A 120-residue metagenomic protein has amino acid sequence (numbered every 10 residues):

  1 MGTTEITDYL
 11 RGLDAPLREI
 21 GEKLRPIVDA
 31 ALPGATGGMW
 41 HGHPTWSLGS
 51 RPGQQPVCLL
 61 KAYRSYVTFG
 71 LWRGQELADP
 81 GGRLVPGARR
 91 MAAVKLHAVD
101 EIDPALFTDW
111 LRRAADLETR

Functional and structural regions predicted by a protein language model:
M1-R120: Charge-dense, helix-prone N-terminal extensions
